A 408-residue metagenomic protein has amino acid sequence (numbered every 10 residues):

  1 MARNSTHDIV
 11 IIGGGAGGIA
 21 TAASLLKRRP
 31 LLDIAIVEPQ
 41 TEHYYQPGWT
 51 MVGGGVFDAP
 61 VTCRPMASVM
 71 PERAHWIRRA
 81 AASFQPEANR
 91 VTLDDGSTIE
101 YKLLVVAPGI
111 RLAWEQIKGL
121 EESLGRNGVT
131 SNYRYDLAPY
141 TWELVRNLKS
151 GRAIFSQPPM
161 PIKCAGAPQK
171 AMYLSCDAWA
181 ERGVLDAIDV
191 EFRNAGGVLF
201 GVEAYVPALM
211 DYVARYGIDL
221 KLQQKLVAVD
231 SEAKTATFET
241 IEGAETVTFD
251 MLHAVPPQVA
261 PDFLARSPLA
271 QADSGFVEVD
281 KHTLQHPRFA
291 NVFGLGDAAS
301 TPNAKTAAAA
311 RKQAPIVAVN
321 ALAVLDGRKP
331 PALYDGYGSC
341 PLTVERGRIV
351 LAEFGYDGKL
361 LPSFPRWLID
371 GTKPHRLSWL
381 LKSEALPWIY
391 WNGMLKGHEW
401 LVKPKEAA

Functional and structural regions predicted by a protein language model:
M1-H7, H75-G183, E242, H253: FAD-binding core/adjacent interface of flavoenzyme oxidoreductases
A2-H75, P159-E203, K405-A408: Beta1-alpha1 glycine-rich phosphate/pyrophosphate-binding loop at the start of Rossmann-like nucleotide-binding domains
G17, G109-L112, Q258-A260: Short glycine-rich anion-binding loops that position phosphate/pyrophosphate groups of nucleotides and phosphorylated
L31, A74-S83, A88-V91, I99 (+2 more regions): A Rossmann-like FAD-binding core segment of flavoenzymes
Q116, E121-K149, T246-K312: FAD-site-proximal beta/loop scaffold in flavoenzymes
V198-L199, E232, L333-V350: Flavin (FAD/FMN) cofactor-binding core of flavoprotein oxidoreductases
L295-V344: A conserved FAD-binding loop/helix module that cradles the flavin
L351-A408: C-terminal auxiliary extensions adjacent to catalytic cores
